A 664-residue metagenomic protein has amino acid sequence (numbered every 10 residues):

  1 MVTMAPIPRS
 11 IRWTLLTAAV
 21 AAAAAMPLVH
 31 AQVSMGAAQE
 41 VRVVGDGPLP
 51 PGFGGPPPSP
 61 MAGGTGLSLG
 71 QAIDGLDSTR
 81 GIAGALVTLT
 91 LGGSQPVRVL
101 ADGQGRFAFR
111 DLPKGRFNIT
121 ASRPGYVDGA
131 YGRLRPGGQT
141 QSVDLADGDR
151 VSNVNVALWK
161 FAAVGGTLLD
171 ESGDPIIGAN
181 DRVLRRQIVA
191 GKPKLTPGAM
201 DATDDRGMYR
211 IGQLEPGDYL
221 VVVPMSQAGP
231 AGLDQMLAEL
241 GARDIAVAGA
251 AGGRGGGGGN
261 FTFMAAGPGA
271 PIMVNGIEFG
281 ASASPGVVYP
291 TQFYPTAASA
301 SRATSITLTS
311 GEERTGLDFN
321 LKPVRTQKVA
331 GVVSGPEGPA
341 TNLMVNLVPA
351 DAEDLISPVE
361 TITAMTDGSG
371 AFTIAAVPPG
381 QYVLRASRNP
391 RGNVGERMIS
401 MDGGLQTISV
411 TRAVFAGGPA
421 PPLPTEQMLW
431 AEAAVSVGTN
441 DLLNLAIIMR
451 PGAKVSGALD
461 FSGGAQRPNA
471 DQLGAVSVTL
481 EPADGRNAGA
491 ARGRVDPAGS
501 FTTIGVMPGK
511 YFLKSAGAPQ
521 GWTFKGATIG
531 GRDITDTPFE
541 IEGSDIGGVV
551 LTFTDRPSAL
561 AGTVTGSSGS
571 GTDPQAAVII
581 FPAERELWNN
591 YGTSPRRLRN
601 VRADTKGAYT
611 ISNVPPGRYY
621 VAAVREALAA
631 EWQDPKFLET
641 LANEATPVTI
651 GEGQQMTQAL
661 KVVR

Functional and structural regions predicted by a protein language model:
V2-A5, W13-R664: Long luminal/extracellular ectodomains of secretory-pathway precursor proteins
